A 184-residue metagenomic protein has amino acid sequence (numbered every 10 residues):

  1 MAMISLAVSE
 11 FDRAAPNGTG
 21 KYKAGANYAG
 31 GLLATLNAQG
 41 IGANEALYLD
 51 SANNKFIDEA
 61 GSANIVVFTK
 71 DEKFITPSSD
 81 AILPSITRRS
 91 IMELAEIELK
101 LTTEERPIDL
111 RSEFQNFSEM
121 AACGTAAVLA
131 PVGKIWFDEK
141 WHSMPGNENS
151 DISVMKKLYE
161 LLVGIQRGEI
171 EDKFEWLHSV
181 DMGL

Functional and structural regions predicted by a protein language model:
M1-L184: Helix-start/capping segments and mature chain N-termini
